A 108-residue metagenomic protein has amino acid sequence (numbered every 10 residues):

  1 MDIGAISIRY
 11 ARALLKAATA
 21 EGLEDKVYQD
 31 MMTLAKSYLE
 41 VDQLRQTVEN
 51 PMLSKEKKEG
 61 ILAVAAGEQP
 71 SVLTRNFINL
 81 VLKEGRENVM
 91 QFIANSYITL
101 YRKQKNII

Functional and structural regions predicted by a protein language model:
M1-I108: Elongated, mostly alpha-helical coiled-coil "stalk/stator" tethers of large membrane protein machines
